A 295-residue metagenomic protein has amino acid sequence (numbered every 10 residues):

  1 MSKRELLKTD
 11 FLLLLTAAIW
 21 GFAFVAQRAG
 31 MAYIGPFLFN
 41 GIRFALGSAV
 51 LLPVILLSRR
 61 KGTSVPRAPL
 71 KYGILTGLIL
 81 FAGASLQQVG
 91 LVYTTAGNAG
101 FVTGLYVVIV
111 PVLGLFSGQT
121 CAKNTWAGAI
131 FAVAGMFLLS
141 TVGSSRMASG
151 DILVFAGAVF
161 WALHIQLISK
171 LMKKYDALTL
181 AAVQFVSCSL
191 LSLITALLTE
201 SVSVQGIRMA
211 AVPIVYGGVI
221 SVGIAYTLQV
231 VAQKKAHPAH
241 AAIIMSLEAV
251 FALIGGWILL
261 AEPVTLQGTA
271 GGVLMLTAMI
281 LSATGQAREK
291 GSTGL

Functional and structural regions predicted by a protein language model:
M1-L38, L78, A82, L86 (+3 more regions): Glycine-/small-residue-enriched transmembrane alpha-helix faces in small-molecule transporters and effluxers
S2, F44-A45, L52, A210-V212 (+1 more regions): C-terminal-most transmembrane helix of multi-pass membrane proteins
A18-A49, V89, T95-N98, L163-C188 (+2 more regions): Juxtamembrane helix-loop-helix junctions in multi-pass membrane proteins
A23-F24, L52-T103, L138, G218-A236: Specific transmembrane alpha-helical segments of multi-pass solute transporters/efflux pumps, especially DMT/EamA
N40-I42, A99-L105, L167-S189, V222-I258: Helix-helix packing/entry segments at the starts of transmembrane helices
L51, I74, C121-T141, W161 (+4 more regions): Hydrophobic transmembrane alpha-helices of multi-pass small-molecule transport proteins
L51, V110-P111, R146-E200, L228 (+1 more regions): Transmembrane alpha-helical segments that form core, pore/gating elements of small-molecule transporters/exporters
R67-K71, G100-T103, F116-G135, M147-L153 (+2 more regions): Loop-to-transmembrane alpha-helix entry segments
